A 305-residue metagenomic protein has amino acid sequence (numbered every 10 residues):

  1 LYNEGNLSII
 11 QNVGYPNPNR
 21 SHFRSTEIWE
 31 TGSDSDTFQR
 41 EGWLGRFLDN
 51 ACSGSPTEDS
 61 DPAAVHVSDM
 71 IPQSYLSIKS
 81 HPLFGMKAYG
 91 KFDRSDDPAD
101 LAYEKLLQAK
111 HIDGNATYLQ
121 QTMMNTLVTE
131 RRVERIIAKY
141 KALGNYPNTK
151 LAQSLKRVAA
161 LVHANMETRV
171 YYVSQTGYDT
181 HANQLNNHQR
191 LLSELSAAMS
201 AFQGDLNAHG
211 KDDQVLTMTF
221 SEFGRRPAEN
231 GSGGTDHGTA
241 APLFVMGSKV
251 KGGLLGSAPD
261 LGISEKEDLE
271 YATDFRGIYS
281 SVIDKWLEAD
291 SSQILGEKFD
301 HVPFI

Functional and structural regions predicted by a protein language model:
L1-H209, A228, P242-I305: Feature for exported/extracytoplasmic and membrane-associated proteins, marking the mature portion
D212: Conserved H-loop
V215-F223: Acidic/histidine-rich, metal-coordinating catalytic segments
G224-A228, G233-P242: A post-motif C-terminal structural segment
